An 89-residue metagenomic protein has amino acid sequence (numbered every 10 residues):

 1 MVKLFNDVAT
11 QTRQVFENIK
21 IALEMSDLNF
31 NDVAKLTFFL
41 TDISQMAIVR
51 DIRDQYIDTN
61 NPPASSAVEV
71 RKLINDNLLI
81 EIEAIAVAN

Functional and structural regions predicted by a protein language model:
M1-N89: Short, polar/acidic, helix-capping and beta-turn segments at strand->helix junctions that line the mouths
